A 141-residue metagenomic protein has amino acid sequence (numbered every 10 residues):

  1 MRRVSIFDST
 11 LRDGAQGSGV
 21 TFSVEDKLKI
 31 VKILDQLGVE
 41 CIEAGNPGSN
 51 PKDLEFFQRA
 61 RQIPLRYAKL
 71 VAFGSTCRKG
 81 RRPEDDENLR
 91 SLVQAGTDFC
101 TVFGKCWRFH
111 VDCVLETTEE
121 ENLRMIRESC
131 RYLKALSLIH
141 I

Functional and structural regions predicted by a protein language model:
R2-D8, S23-E40, N50, E55: N-terminal glycine-rich anion-binding loops that anchor highly charged ligand groups
D8, T97-C106: Non-cysteine beta-strand/loop elements that form the S-adenosyl-L-methionine
T10-D26, F73-P83, V111-E120: Active-site mouth loops of central-metabolism enzymes
G14, L34, C100: Conserved, mostly hydrophobic/aromatic
K27, D53, D85, N122-I126: Aromatic/hydrophobic pocket-lining residues that form the small-molecule binding cavity in soluble enzyme cores
E40-P64, F73-C77, G104-E116: Glycine-rich, proline-tolerant flexible connector loops at the mouths of alpha/beta enzymes
A60-L65, L89-T97, R131-A135: Acidic (Asp/Glu)-rich catalytic clusters
I139-I141: Conserved small/polar residues in nucleotide/adenosyl-binding loops
